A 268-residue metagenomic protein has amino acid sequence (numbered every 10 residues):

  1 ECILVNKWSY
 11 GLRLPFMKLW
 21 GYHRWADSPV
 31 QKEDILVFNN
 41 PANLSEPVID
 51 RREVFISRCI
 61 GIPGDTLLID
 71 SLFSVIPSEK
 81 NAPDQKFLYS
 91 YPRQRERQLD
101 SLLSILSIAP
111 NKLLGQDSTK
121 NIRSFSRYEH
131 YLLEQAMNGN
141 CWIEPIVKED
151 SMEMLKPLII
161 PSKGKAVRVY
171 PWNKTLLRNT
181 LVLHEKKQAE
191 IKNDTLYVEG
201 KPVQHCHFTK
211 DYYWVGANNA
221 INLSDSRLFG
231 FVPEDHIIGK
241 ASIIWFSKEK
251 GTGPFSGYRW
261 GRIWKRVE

Functional and structural regions predicted by a protein language model:
E1-E268: Extended hydrophobic leader/signal-anchor segments used for secretion and membrane insertion
